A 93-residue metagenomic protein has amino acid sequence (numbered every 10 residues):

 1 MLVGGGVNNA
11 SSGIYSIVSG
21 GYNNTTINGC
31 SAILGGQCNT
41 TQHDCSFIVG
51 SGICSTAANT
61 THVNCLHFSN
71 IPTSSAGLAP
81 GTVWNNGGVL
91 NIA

Functional and structural regions predicted by a protein language model:
M1-G77: Periodic small-residue-enriched repeat registers in elongated scaffold domains
T56-A57, N85-A93: Short, surface-exposed terminal/edge motifs of secreted or surface/virion proteins that either
